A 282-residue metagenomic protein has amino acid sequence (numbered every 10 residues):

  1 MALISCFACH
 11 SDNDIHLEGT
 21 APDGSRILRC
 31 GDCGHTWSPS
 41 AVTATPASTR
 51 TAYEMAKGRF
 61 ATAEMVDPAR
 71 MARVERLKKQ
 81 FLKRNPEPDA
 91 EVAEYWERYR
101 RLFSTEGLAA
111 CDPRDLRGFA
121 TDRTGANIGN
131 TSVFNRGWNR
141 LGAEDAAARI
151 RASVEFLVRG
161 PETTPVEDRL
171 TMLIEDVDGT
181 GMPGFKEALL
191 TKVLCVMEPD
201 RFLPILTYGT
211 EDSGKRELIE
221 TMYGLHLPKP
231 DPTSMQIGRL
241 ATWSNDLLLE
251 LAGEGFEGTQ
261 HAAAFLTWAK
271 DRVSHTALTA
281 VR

Functional and structural regions predicted by a protein language model:
L3-C6, I27: Residues immediately within or flanking Cys/His clusters that coordinate Zn2+ in small zinc-binding modules
F7-S11, D32: Short, cysteine/histidine-rich loop/knuckle motifs that typically chelate Zn2+
S11-H16, S38: Short functional micro-motifs and their immediate structural scaffolds
L17-I27: Short linker/helix segments within small regulatory modules
G34-A47: Short metal-binding segments enriched for Cys and/or His
P46-P183, D200-R282: An N-terminal alpha-helical hairpin/helix-loop-helix interaction module that forms a charged, gly/pro-flexible surface
T191-V193: Conserved beta-strand->loop/alpha-helix structural units within folded catalytic cores of enzymes with alpha/beta
